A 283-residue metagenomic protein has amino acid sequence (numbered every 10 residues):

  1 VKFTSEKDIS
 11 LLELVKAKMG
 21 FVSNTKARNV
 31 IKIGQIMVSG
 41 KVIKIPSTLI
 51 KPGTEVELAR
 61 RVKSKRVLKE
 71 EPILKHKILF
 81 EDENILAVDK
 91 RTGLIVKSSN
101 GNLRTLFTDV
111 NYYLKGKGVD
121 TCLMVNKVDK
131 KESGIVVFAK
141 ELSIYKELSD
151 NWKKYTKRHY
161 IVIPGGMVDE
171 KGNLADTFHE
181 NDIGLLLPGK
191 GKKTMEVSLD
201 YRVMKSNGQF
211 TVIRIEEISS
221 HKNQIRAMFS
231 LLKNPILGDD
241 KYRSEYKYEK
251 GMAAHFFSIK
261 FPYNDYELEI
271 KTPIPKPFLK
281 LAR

Functional and structural regions predicted by a protein language model:
V1-R283: RNA pseudouridine synthases
